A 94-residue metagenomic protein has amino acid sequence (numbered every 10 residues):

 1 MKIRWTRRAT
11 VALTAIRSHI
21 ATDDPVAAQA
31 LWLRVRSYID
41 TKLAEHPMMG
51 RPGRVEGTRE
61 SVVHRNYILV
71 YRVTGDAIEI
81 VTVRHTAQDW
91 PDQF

Functional and structural regions predicted by a protein language model:
K2-T58, Q93-F94: Basic, Lys/Arg-enriched alpha-helical interface segments
R7, A12, E60, V70 (+1 more regions): Residue-level recognition of specific faces of alpha-helices
T22-D24, V62, V81, D89-W90: Short, low-complexity, polar/charged sequence segments that are solvent-exposed and flexible
R36, V63-H64: Short Pro/Gly-enriched coil loops immediately N-terminal to beta-strands
Y67-I68, R72-F94: Enriched for short, Lys/Arg-rich terminal
